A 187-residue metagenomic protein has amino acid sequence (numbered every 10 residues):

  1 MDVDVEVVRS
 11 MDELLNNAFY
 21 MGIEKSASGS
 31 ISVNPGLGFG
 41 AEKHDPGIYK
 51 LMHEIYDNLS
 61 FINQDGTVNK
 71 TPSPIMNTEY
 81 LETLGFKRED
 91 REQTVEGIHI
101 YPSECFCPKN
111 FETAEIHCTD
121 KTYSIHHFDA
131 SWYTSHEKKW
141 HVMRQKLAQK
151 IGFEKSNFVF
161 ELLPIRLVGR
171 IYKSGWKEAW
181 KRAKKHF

Functional and structural regions predicted by a protein language model:
V3-F187: Glycosyltransferase-associated regions of secretory-pathway enzymes, highlighting luminal stem/catalytic domains
